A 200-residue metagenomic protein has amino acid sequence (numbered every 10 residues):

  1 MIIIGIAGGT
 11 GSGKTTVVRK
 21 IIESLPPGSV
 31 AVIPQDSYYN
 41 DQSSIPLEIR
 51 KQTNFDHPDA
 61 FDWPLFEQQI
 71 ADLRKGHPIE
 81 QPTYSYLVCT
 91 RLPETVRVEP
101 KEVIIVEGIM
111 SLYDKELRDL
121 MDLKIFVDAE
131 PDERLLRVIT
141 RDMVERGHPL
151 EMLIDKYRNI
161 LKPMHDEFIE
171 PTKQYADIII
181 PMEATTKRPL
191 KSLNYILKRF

Functional and structural regions predicted by a protein language model:
T10: The conserved Walker
K14: Conserved lysine of the Walker
V17-V18: Post-Walker A alpha-helix
E23-A31: Post-Walker A helix-loop "phosphate-sensing" segment adjacent to the P-loop in P-loop NTPases
A31, N40, S44-V88: Conserved nucleotide-sensing/catalytic segment adjacent to the nucleotide-binding pocket in NTP-handling enzymes
L92-R146: ATP-dependent NMP and nucleoside kinases share a basic, alpha-helical "lid"
E99-P100, T140, K162-F200: NTP-dependent small-molecule kinase module
